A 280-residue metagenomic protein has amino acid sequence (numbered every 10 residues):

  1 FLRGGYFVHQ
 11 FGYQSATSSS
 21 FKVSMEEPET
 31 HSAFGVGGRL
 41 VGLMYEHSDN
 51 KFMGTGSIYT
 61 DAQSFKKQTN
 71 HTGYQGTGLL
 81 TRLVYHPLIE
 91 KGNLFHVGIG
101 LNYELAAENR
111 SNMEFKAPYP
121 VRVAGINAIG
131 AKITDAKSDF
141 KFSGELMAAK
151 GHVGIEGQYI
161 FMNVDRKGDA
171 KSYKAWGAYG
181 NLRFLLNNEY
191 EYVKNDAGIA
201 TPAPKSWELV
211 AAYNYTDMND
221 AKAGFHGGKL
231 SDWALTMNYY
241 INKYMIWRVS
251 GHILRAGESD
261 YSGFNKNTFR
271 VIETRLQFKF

Functional and structural regions predicted by a protein language model:
F1-S64, Q68-A107, Y179-P202, E208-N219 (+1 more regions): Outer membrane beta-barrel
S111-F280: Outer-membrane beta-barrel pore domains
